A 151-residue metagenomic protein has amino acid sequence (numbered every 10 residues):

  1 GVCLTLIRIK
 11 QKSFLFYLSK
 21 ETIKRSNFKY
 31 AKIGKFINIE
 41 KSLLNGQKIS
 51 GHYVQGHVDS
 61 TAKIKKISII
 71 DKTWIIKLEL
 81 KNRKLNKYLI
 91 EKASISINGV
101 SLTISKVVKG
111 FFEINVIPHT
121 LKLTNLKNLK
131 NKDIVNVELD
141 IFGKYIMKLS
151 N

Functional and structural regions predicted by a protein language model:
G1-N151: Conserved loop->alpha-helix
